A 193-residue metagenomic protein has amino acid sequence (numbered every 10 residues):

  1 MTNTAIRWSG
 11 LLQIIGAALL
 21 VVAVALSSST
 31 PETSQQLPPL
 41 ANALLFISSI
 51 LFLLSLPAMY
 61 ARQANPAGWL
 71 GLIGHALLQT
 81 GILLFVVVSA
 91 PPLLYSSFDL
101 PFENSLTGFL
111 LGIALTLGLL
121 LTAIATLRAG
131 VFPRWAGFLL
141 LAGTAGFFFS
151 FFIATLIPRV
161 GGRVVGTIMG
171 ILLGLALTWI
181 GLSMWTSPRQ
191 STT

Functional and structural regions predicted by a protein language model:
M1-T193: Hydrophobic, aromatic-enriched alpha-helical segments typical of multi-pass transmembrane helices
